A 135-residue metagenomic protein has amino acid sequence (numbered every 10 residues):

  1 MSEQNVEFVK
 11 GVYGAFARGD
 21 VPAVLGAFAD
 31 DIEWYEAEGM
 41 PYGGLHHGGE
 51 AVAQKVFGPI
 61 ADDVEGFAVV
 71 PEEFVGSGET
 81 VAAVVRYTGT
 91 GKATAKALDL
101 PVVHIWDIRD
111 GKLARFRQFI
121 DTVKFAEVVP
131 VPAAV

Functional and structural regions predicted by a protein language model:
M1-D30, P130-V135: Short, low-complexity N-terminal intrinsically disordered segments enriched in polar/charged residues
M1-Q4, F57-V135: A beta-strand edge to alpha-helix "cap/lid" segment located at domain peripheries
S2, V21, G49-A53, D99: A structural signal for well-ordered alpha-helical scaffolds and beta->alpha junctions
V9-V12, V24-L25, I32, G48 (+4 more regions): Hydrophobic pocket/interface hotspot
L25, A29-E79: A solvent-exposed, acidic/Ser-Thr-rich amphipathic alpha-helical stretch
